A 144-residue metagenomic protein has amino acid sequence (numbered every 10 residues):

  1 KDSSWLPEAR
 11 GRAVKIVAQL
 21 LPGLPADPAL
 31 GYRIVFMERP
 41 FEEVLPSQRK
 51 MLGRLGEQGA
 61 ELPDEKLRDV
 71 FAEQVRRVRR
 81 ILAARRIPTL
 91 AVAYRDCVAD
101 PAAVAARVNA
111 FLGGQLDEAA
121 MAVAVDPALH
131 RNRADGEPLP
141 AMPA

Functional and structural regions predicted by a protein language model:
K1-D2, M121-A144: PAPS-dependent sulfotransferase catalytic core
K1-V14: Conserved substrate/cofactor phosphate-moiety recognition/catalytic segment in nucleotide-dependent phosphotransferases
G11, V17-D117: PAPS-dependent sulfotransferase catalytic domain
